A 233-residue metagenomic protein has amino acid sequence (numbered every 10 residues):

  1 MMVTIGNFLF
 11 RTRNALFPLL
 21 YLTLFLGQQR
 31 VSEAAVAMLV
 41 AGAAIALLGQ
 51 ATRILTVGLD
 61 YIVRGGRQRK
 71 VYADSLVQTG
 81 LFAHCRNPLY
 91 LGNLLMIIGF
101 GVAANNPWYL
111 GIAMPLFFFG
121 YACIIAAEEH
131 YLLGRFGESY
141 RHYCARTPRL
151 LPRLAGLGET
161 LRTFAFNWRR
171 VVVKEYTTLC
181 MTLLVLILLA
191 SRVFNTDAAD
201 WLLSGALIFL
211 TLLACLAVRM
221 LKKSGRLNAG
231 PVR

Functional and structural regions predicted by a protein language model:
M1-F82, L95-R233: Membrane-anchoring alpha-helices and their flanking helix-loop junctions
C85-R86: Conserved SAM-binding loop
Y90-L94: Conserved beta-strand->loop/alpha-helix structural units within folded catalytic cores of enzymes with alpha/beta
